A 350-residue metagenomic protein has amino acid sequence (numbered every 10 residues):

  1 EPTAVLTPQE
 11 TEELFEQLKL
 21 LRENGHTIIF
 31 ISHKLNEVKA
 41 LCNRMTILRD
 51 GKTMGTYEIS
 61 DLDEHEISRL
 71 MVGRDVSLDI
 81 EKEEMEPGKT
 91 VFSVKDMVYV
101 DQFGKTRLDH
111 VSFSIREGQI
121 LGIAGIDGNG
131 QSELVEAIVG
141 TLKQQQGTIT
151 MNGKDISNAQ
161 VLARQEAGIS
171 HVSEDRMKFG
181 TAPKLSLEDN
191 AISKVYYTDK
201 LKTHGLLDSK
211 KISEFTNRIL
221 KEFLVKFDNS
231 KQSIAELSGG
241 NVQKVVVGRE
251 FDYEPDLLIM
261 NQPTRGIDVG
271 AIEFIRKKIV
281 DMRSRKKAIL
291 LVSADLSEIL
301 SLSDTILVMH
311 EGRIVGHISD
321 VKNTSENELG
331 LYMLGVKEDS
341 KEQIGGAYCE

Functional and structural regions predicted by a protein language model:
E1-E350: Glycine-rich phosphate-binding loops of nucleotide-dependent enzymes
